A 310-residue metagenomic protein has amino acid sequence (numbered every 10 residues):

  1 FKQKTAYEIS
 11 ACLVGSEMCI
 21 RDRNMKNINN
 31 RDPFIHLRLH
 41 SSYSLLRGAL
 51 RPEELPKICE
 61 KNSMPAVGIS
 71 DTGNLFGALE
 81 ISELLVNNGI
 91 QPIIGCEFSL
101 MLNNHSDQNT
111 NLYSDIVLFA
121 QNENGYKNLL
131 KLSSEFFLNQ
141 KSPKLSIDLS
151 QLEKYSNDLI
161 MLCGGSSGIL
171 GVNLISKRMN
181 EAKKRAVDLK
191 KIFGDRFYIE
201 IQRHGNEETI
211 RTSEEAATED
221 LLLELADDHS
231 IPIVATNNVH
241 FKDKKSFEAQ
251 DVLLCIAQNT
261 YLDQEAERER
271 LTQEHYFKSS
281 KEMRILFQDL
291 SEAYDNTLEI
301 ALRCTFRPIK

Functional and structural regions predicted by a protein language model:
F1-D22: Single conserved hydrophobic/aromatic residue that forms the stacking wall/gate of nucleotide- or nucleobase-binding
S16, R21-K310: Phosphodiester-processing cores and adjacent nucleic acid-binding clamps
